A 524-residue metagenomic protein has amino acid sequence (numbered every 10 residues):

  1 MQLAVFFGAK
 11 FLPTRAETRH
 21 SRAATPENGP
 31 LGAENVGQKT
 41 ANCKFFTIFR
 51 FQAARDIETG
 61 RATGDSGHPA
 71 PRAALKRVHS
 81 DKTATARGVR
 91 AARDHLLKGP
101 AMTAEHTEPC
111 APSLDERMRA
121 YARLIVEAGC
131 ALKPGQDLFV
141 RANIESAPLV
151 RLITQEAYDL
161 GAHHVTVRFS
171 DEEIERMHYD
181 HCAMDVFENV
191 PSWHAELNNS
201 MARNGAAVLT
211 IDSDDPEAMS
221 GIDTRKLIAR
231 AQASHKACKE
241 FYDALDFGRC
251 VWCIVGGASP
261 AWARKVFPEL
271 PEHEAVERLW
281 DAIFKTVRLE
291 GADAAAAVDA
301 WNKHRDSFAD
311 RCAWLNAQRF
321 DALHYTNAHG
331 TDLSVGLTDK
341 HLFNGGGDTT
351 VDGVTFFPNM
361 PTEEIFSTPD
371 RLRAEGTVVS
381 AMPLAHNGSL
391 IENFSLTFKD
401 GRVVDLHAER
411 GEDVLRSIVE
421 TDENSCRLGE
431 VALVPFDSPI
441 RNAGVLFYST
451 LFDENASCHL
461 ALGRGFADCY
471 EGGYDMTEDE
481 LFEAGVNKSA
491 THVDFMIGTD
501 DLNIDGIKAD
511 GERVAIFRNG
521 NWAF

Functional and structural regions predicted by a protein language model:
M1-I57: Cationic, amphipathic, low-complexity segments that mediate targeting or membrane/lipid association
H20, N28, N42, D56 (+3 more regions): Intrinsic-disorder-associated, low-complexity terminal segments enriched in Asp/Asn/His/Tyr and depleted of Lys/Arg
K82-A101: Short, Lys/Arg-enriched N-terminal segments with co-localized hydrophobic residues within the first ~10-30 amino acids
K98, T103-E375, E512, W522-F524: Active-site bordering "gate/hinge" segments that shape substrate access to catalytic or cofactor-binding pockets
A322-Y325, F394-T397, D500-K508: Short polybasic amphipathic segments
I365-T421: Long, well-ordered mid-to-C-terminal structural blocks that present hydrophobic/aromatic surfaces
D405-Y474: Dual-mode signal for accessory low-complexity, basic/Gly-rich regions
D479-F524: Extended hydrophobic packing segments that form well-structured cores
